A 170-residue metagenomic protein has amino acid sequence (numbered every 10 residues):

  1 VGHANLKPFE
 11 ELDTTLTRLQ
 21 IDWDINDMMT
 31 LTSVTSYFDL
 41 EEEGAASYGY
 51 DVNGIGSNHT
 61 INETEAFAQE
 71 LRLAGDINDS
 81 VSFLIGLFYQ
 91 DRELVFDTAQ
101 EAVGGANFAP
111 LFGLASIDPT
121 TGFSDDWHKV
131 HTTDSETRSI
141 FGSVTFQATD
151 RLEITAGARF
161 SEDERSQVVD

Functional and structural regions predicted by a protein language model:
V1-L84, Q90-T98: Outer-membrane beta-barrel domain signature, strongest for Gram-negative TonB-dependent receptors and also present
L84-D170: Signature of Gram-negative outer-membrane beta-barrel scaffolds
